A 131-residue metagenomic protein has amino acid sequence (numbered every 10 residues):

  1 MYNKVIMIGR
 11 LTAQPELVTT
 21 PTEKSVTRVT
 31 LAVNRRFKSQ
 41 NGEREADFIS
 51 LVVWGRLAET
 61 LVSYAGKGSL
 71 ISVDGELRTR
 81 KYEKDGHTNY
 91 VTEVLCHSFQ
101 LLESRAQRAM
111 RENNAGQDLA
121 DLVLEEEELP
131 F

Functional and structural regions predicted by a protein language model:
M1-Y2, T19-T22, G42-R44, H87 (+1 more regions): Acidic, gly/ser/pro-rich intrinsically disordered tails
K4, R28-T30, S50, T60 (+2 more regions): Residue-level recognition of specific faces of alpha-helices
K4-A46, Y90: Core FKBP-type peptidyl-prolyl cis-trans isomerase
G9-A13, L31, K67-R78, C96-F99: OB-fold and OB-like beta-barrel modules that bind single-stranded nucleic acids
Q14-E16, N34-K38, R56, R80-Y82 (+1 more regions): Short coil/turn motifs at secondary-structure junctions
V29, T79-K81, L124: Short histidine
D47-G55: Beta-strand/loop nucleic-acid-binding surfaces
W54-N89, L102: Beta-rich strand-turn-strand
